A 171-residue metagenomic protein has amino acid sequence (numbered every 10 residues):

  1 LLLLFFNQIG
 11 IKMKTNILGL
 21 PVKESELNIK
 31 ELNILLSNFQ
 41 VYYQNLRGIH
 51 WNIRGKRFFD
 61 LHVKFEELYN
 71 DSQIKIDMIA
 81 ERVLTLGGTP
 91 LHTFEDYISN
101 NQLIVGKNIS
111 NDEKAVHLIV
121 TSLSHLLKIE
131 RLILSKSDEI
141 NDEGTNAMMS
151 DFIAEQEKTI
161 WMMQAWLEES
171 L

Functional and structural regions predicted by a protein language model:
L1-K12: Short, Lys/Arg-enriched N-terminal segments with co-localized hydrophobic residues within the first ~10-30 amino acids
K14-L35, D112-A115, I119: Disorder-to-helix initiation segments
T15-K23, F59-E67, P90-K107, T145-E155 (+1 more regions): Charge-rich, acidic-biased intrinsically disordered regions
L20-L27, V41-E67, I129-G144: Helix-loop segments that flank and shape redox-cofactor active sites
E31, D77, E81, I98-D151: Acidic/histidine-rich alpha-helical segments that form the ligand environment of transition-metal centers
L36, Y43, H50, Y69 (+6 more regions): A structural signal for well-ordered alpha-helices, especially hydrophobic packing surfaces of coiled-coils
R57-D96, M163: Conserved alpha-helical segments that form or flank metal/cofactor-binding pockets of metalloenzymes
L84-T93, S122-H125, I129, L171: Alpha-helix capping/hinge segments and adjacent helical runs
